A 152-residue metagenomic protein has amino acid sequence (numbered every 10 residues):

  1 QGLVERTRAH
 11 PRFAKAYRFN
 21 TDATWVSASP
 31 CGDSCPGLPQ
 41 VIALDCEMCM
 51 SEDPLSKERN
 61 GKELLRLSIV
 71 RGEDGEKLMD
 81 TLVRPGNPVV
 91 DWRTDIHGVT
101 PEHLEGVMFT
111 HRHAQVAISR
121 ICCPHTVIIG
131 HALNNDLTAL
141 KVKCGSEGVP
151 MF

Functional and structural regions predicted by a protein language model:
Q1-I42, C46, I96, P101 (+1 more regions): N-terminal accessory regions of nucleic-acid-interacting proteins
C35, S51, K57-E58, E102-H103 (+1 more regions): Mixed-charge, polar/low-complexity N-terminal
P39-R59: Short acidic, Gly/Ser-rich segments with clustered Asp/Glu that frequently serve as metal-coordination loops in enzyme
L44, M48, L65, E73-K77: Onset and early core of a folded interaction/catalytic domain in large eukaryotic regulators
L55-D74: A short alpha/beta connector and helix-capping loop motif
R71, E76, D80-F152: Conserved DEDDh/DEDDy metal-dependent 3′-5′ exonuclease domain
